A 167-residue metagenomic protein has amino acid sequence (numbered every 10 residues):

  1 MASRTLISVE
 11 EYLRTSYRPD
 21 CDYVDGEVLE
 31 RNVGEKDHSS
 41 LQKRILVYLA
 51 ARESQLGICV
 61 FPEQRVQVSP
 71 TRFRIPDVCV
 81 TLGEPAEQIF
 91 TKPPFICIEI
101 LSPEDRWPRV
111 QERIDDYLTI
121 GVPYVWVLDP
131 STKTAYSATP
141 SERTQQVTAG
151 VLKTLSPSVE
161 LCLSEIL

Functional and structural regions predicted by a protein language model:
M1-L167: Gly/Pro/Ser/Thr-rich low-complexity, intrinsically disordered segments predominantly at protein N-termini
